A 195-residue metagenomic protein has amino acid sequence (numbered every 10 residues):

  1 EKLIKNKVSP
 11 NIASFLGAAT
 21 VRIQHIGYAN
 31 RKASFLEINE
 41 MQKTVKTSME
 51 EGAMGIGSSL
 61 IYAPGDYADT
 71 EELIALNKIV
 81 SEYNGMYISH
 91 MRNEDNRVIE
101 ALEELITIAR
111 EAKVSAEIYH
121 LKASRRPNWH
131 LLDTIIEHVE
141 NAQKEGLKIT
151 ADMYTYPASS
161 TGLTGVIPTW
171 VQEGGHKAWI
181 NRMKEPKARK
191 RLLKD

Functional and structural regions predicted by a protein language model:
E1, A19-I23, G27-R31, L60 (+2 more regions): Polyanionic/metal-chelating signatures
E1-G55, Q143, L147-I149: Divalent-metal coordination cores built from histidine and acidic residues
A13-F15, G57-I61, I88-R92, E117-L121 (+2 more regions): A cross-family glycoside hydrolase active-site/sugar-binding cleft signature
K32-N39, A63-A68, D95-I99, R125-I135: Active-site glycine- and acidic-residue-rich loops that bind and position anionic ligands or nucleotide-like cofactors
Q42, I74, E103, D133-I136: Generic alpha-helical structural signal
T47, A53-L105: Divalent metal-binding pocket/active-site signature
K78-M86, T107-A116, N141-K148: Secondary-structure transition/capping motifs at alpha-helix termini and the adjoining loop/turn into the next element
